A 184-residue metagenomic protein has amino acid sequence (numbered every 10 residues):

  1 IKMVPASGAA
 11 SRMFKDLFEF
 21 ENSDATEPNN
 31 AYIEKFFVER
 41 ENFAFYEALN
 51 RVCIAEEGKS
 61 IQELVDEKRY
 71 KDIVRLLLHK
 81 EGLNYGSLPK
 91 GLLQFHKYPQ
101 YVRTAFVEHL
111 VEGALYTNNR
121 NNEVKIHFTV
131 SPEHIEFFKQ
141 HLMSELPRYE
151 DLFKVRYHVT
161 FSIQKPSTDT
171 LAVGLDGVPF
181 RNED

Functional and structural regions predicted by a protein language model:
I1-D184: Domain-scale recognition of functional cores that engage charged ligands
